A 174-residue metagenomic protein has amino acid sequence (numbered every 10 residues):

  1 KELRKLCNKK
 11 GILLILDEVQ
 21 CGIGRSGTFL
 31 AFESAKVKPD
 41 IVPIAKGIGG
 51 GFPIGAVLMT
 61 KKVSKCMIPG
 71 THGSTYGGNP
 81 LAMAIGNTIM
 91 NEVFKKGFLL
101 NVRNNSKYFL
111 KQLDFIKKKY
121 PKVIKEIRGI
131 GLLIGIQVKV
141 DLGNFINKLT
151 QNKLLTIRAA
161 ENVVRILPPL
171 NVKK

Functional and structural regions predicted by a protein language model:
K1-K174: Conserved N-terminal phosphate-binding loop of PLP-dependent enzymes in the Aspartate aminotransferase
